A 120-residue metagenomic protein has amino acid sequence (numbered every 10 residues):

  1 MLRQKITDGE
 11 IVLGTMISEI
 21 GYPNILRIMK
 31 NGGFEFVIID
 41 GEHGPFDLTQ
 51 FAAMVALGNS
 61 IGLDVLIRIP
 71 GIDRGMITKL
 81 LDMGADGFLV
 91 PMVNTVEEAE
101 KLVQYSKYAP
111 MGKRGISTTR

Functional and structural regions predicted by a protein language model:
M1-M16: N-terminal amphipathic alpha-helix/helix-capping segment at the start of soluble metabolic enzymes
R3-T7, K30, V55-N59, V103 (+1 more regions): Surface-exposed amphipathic alpha-helices with a cationic face
V12-I17, V37-I39, V65-R68, F88-V90: Hydrophobic faces of well-ordered beta-strands that scaffold small-molecule active sites in alpha/beta enzyme cores
I17-G32, G71-K79: Short, acidic/polar
N24-L26, K30-A53: Glycine-rich, proline-tolerant flexible connector loops at the mouths of alpha/beta enzymes
G32-F36, D82-G87, K107-Y108: Glycine-enriched alpha-helix->loop->beta-strand junction motifs that scaffold or abut catalytic
L48-D82, S106-M111: Alpha-helix-loop-beta-strand connector modules within alpha/beta enzyme cores
G75, G87-R120: Conserved anion-binding
